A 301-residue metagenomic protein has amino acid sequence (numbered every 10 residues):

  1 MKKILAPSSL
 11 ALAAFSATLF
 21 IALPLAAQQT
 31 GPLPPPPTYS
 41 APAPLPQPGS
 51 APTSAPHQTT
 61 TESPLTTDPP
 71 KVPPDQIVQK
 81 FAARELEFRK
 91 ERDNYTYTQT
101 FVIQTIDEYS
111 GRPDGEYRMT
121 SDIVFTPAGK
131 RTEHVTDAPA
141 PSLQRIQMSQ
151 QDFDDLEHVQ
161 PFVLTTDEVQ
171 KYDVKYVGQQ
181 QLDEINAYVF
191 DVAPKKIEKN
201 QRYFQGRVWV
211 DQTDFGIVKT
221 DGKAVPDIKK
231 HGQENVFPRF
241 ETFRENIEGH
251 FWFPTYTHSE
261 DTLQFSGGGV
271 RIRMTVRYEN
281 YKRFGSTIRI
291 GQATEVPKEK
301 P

Functional and structural regions predicted by a protein language model:
M1-S8: N-terminal secretory signal peptides that target proteins for export/translocation
S8-S9, I217: A ubiquitous, low-specificity "background" feature that marks scattered single residues across proteins without
S9-P24: Bacterial N-terminal signal peptides
Q29-Q205, Q212-V218, K223-P238, N246-G249 (+2 more regions): Structured extracytoplasmic
